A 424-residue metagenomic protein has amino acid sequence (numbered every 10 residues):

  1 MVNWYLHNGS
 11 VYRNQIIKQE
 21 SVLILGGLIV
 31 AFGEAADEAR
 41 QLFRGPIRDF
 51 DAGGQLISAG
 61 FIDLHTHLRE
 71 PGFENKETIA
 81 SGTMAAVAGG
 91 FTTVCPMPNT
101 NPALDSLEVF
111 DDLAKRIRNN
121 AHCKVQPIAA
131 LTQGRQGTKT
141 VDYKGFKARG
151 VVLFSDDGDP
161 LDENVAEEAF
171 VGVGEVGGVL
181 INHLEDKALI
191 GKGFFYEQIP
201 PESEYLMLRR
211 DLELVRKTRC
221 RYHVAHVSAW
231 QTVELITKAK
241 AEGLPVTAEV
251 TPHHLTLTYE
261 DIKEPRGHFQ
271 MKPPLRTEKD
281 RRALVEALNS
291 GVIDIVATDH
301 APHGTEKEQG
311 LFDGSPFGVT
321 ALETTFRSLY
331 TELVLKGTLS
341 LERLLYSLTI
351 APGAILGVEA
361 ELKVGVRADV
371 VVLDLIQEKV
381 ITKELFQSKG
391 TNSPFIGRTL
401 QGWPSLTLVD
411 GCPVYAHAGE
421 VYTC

Functional and structural regions predicted by a protein language model:
M1-F43: N-terminal metal-binding scaffold of metallo-dependent hydrolase/deaminase domains
G9, L311-G314, V364-C424: C-terminal cap of metal-dependent C-N hydrolases
G9, V22, G27, G54 (+15 more regions): Divalent metal-coordination and catalytic microenvironments
E38-S58: Active-site metal-binding motif and surrounding structural segment of the metallo-beta-lactamase
G53-I117: Metal-associated gating/positioning segment near the N- to mid-region
S58, L107-K124, V171-N182, T324 (+1 more regions): Alpha-helix-loop-beta-strand connector modules within alpha/beta enzyme cores
T140-V296: Histidine/acidic residue-rich metal-binding segments in metalloenzymes
Y196-Q198, E202-R219, N289-S290, D294-V296 (+1 more regions): His/Asp/Glu-enriched, well-ordered alpha-helical/loop segment that forms or immediately abuts the divalent-metal
